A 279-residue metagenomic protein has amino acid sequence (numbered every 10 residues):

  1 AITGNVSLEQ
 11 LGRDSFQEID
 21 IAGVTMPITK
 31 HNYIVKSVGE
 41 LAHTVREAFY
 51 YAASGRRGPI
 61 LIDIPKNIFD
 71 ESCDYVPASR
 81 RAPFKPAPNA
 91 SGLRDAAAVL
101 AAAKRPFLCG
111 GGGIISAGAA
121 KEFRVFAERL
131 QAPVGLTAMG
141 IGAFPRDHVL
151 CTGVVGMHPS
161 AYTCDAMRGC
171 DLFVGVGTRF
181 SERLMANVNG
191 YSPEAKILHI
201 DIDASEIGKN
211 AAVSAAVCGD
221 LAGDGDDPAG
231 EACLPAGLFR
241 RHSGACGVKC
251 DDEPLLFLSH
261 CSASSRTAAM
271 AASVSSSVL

Functional and structural regions predicted by a protein language model:
A1-P228, L256, A269-S273: N-terminal alpha/beta PP-like core and its mobile active-site loop of ThDP/TPP-dependent enzymes
G223-E231, A236, R241-G244: Short, compositionally biased segments
D227-A232, C250-E253, A263, T267-A271: Alpha-helix boundary/capping motif
A229-A232, L258-S259, S276: Hydrophobic helix segments
P235-F239, K249-L258: Low-complexity, glycine/proline/serine-enriched flexible coil segments that act as short hinges or interruptions within
H242-S243, G247, A269, S273: Compositionally biased, low-complexity intrinsically disordered regions
S243, L258-C261: Short hydrophobic targeting helices and cationic amphipathic motifs that mediate membrane/organellar targeting
L279: Cofactor-binding active-site loop characterized by glycine-rich and histidine/acidic residues
